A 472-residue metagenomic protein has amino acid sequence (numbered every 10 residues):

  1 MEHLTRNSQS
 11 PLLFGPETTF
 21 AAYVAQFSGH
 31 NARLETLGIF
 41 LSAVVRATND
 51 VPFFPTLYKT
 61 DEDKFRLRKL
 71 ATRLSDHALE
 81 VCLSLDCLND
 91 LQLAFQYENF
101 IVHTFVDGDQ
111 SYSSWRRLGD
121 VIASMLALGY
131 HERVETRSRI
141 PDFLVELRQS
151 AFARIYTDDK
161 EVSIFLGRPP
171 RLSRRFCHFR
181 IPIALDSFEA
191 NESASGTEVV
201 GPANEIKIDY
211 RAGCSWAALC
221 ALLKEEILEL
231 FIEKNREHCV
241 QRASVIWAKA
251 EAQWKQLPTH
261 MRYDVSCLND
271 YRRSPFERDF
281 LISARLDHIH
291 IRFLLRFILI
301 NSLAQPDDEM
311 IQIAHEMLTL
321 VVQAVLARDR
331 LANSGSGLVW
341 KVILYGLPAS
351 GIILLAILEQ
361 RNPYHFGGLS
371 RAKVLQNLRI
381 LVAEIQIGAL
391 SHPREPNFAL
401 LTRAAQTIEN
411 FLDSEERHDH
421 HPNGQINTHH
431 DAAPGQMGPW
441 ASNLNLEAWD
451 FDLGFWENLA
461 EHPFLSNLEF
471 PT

Functional and structural regions predicted by a protein language model:
M1-A78, D209-S266, T472: Transcriptional activation interfaces
Q9-T19, F65-A94, R117-E135, R154 (+5 more regions): Long, amphipathic alpha-helical regulatory blocks in the mid-to-C-terminal portion of eukaryotic proteins
T48-P52, F100-D107, I298-N301, I357-L358: Short coil/turn linking the two alpha-helices of tandem helical-hairpin repeats
V51-L67, H103-L118, E237-H238, A304-E309: Short coil/turn connectors between adjacent alpha-helices in alpha-solenoid helical repeat scaffolds
C82-T104, G337-G346, S391-H430: Long, charge-rich low-complexity segments
F100-N191, A212-S215, A221-L222, E359 (+1 more regions): Acidic/serine-rich, low-complexity amphipathic helices located in mid- to C-terminal regulatory regions
T197-V199, I206, A218: Polar, glycine-rich mid-to-C-terminal structural blocks that act as macromolecule-binding/assembly scaffolds
S334-L338, G388-S391, F411-T472: Intrinsically disordered, low-complexity transcriptional activation domains
